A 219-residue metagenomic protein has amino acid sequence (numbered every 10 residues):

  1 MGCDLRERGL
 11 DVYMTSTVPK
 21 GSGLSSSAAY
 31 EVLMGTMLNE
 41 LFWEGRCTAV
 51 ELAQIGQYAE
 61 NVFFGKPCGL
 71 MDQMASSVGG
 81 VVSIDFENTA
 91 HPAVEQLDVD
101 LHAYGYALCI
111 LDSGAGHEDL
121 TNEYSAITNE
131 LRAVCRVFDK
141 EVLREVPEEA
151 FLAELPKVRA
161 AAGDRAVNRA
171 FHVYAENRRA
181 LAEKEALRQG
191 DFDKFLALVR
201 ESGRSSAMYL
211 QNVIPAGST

Functional and structural regions predicted by a protein language model:
M1-L101: Gly/Ser-rich oxyanion-binding loop with an adjacent helix/lid that shapes the negatively charged ligand pocket
S83-T219: C-terminal nucleotide
